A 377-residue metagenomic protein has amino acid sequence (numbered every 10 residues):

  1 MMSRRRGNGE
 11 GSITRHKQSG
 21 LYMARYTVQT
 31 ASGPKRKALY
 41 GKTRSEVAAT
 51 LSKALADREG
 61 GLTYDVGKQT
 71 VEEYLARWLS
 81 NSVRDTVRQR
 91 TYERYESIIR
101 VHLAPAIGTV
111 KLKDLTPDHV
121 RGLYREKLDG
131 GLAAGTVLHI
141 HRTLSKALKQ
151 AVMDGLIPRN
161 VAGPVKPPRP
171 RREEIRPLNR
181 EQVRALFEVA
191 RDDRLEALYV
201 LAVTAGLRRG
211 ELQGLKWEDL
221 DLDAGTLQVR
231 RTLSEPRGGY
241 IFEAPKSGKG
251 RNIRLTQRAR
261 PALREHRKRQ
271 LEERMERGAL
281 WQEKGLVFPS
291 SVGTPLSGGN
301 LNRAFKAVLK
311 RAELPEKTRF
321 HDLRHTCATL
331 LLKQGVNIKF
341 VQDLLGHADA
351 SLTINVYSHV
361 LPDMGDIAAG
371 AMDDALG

Functional and structural regions predicted by a protein language model:
M1-R4, D65, E188, A224 (+11 more regions): C-terminal secondary-structure termini that scaffold catalytic or DNA-interacting sites
M1-Y40, S82, R90, A224-Q228 (+2 more regions): Short, Arg/Lys-rich segments that mark the N-terminal edge of DNA/RNA- and chromatin-recognition modules
R5, G130, A134, R184-E196 (+5 more regions): Short, basic (Lys/Arg/His-rich) helix/loop patches that form interaction surfaces in the mid-to-C-terminal regions
A24, V120, L144, L148 (+5 more regions): Short, basic/aromatic-rich helical patch in the C-terminal catalytic core of site-specific tyrosine
K37-Y40, Y64-K68, E72, A76-V161 (+3 more regions): N-terminal core-binding DNA-recognition domain of tyrosine site-specific recombinases/integrases
K42, R169, P177, L233 (+1 more regions): Catalytic-site neighborhood detector that most strongly recognizes the C-terminal catalytic loop/helix of tyrosine
A134-I140, M153-W217, D223, S234 (+4 more regions): Basic, Lys/Arg- and aromatic-enriched nucleic-acid-binding interface segment
D219-T226, P315-E316, V336-V356, D366: Short, polar N-cap/turn motifs at the start of nucleic acid-interacting alpha helices
